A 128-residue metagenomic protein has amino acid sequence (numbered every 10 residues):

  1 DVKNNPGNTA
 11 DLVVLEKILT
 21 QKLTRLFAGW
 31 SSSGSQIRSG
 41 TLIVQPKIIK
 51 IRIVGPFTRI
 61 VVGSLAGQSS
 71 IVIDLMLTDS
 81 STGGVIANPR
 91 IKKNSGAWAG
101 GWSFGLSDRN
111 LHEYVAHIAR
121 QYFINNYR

Functional and structural regions predicted by a protein language model:
D1-Q21, R25, V54, N88-K92 (+1 more regions): A structural "domain/chain start" motif
N8-T20, S64, Q68, G105-A116: Solvent-exposed, acidic/flexible segments
G29-V85, S95-L106: Surface-exposed short loop/turn segments
G96-A97, G101-R128: Compositionally biased, intrinsically disordered linkers/stalks adjacent to structured regions
